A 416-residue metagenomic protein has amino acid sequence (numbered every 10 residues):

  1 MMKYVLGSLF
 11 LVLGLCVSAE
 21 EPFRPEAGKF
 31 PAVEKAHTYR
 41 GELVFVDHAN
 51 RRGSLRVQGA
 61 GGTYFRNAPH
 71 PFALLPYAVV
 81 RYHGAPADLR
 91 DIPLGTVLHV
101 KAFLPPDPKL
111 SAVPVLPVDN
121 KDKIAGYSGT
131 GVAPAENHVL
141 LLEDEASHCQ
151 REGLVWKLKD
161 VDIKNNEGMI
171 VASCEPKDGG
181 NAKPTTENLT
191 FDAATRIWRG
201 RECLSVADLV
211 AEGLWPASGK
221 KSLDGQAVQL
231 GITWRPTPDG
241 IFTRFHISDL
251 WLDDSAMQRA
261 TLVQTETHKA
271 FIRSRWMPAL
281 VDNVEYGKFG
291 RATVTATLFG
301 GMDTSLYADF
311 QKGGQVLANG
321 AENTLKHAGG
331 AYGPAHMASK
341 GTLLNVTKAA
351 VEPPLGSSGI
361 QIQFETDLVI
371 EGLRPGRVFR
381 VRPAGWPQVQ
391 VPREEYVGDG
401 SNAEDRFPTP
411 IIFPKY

Functional and structural regions predicted by a protein language model:
M1-M2: N-terminal secretory signal peptides that target proteins for export/translocation
V5-G14: Bacterial N-terminal signal peptides
C16-Y77, Y82-Y416: Short, flexible, surface-exposed loop segments at domain boundaries
